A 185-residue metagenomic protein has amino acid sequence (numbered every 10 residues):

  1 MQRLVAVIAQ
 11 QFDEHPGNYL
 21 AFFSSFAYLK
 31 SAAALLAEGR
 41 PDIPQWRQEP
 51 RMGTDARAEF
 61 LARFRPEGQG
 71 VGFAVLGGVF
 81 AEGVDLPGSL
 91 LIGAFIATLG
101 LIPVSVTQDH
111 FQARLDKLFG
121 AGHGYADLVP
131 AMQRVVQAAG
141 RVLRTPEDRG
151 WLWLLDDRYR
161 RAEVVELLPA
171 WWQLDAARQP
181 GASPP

Functional and structural regions predicted by a protein language model:
M1-P185: ASCE RecA-like P-loop NTPase motor cores that couple ATP hydrolysis to mechanical translocation on nucleic acids
